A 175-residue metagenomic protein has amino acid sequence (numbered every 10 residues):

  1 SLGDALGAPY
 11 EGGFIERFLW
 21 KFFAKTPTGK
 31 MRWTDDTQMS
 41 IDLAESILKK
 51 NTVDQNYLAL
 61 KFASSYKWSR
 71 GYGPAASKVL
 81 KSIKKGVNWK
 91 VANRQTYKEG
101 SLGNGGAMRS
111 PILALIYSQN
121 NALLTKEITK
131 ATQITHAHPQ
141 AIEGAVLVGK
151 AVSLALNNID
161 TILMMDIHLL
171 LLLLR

Functional and structural regions predicted by a protein language model:
S1-R175: Structured, active/binding-site neighborhoods that engage oxygen-rich ligands
